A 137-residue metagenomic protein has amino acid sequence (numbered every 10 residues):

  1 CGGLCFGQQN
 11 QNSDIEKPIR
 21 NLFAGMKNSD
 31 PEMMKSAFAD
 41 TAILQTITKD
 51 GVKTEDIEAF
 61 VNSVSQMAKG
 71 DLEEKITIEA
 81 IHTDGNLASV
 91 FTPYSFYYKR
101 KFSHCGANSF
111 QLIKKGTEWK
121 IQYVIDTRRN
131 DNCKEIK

Functional and structural regions predicted by a protein language model:
C5-E32, S36: Short, low-complexity N-terminal intrinsically disordered segments enriched in polar/charged residues
R20-A24, F38-D50: Short, solvent-exposed secondary-structure junction/capping segments
L22, M34, A42, V90 (+1 more regions): Hydrophobic pocket/interface hotspot
F38-D40, T48, H82, T92-F96 (+2 more regions): A mature extracytoplasmic/lumenal domain signature
I57-K101: Surface-exposed, charged secondary-structure patches
C105-N132: Short beta-strand edge/turn micro-motifs at domain boundaries
